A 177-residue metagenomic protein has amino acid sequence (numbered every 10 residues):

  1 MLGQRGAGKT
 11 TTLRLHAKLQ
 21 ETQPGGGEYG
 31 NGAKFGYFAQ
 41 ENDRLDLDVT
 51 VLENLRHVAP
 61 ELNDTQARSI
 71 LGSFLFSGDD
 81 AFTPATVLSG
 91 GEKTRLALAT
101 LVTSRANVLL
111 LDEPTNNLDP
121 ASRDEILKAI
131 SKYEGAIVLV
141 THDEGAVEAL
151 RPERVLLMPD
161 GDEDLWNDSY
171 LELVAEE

Functional and structural regions predicted by a protein language model:
M1-E177: ABC ATP-binding cassette signature C-motif
